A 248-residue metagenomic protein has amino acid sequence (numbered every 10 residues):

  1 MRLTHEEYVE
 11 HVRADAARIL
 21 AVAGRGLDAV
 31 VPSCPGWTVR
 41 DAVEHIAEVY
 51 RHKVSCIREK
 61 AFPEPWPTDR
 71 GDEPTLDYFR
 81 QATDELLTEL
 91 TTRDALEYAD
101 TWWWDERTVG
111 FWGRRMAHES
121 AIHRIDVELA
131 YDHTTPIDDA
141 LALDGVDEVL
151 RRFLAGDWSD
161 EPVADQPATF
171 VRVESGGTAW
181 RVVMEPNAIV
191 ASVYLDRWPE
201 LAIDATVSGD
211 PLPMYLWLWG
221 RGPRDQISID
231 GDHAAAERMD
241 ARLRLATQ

Functional and structural regions predicted by a protein language model:
M1-V30: Non-cleavable N-terminal signal-anchor transmembrane helices
Y8-D15, T75-A82, W112, M116-E119 (+2 more regions): Amphipathic alpha-helix face/heptad-repeat signature
D15-I19, V49-K53, A82-E85, E89-T92 (+2 more regions): Amphipathic, well-ordered alpha-helical segments in soluble domains
R25-E64, W103-S159, M214: Short, contiguous alpha-helical
E59-G113: Hydrophobic/aromatic-rich structural module bridging two neighboring secondary-structure elements via a short loop
V149-P186: A glycine-rich beta-turn/hairpin centered on an aromatic-Pro dipeptide
E174-P211: Acidic/His-leaning functional-site neighborhoods
W198-Q248: C-terminal interaction segments
